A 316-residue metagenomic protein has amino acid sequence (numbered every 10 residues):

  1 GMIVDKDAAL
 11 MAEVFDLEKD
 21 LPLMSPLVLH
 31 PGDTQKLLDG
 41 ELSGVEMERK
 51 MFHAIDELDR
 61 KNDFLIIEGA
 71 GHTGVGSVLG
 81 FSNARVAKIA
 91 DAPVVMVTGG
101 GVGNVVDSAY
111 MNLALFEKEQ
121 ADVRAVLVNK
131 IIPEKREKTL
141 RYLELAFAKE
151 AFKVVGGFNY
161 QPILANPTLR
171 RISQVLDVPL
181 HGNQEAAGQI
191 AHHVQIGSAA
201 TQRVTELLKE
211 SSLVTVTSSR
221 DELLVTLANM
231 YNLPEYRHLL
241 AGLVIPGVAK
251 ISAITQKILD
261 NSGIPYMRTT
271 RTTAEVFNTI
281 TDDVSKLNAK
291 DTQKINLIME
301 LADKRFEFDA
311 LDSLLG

Functional and structural regions predicted by a protein language model:
G1-G316: Flexible phosphate-sensing "switch/lid" loops adjacent to ATP/NTP-binding sites across phosphate-transfer
